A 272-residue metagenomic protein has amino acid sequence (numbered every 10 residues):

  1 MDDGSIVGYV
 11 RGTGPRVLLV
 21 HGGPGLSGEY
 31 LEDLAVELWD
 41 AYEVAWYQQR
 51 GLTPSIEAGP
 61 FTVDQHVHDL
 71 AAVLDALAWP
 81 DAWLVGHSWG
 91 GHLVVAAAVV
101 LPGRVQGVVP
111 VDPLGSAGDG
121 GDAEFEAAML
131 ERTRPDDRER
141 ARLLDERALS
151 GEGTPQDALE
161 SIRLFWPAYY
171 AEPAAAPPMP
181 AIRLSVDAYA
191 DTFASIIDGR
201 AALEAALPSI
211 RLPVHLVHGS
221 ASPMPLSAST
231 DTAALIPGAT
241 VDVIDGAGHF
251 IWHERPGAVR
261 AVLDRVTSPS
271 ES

Functional and structural regions predicted by a protein language model:
G4-E57, V73: Conserved HGGG/HGGXW glycine-rich cap/lid loop of the alpha/beta-hydrolase fold
E29-L31, S55-P60, D119-D122, S227-A228: Conserved catalytic-core motifs of eukaryotic protein kinase domains, centered on the activation segment
A45-V85, W89, A261: Active-site loop/oxyanion-hole signature of alpha/beta-hydrolase fold enzymes
P80-E124: Conserved hydrolase catalytic core segment
V108-A148: Flexible "cap/lid" loop of the alpha/beta hydrolase fold
R142-I196: Conserved alpha/beta-hydrolase catalytic His-Asp/Glu region
A175-D231: Conserved serine/cysteine hydrolase catalytic core
G238-S272: Catalytic active-site module of serine/aspartate enzymes centered on a nucleophile-bearing elbow/loop
